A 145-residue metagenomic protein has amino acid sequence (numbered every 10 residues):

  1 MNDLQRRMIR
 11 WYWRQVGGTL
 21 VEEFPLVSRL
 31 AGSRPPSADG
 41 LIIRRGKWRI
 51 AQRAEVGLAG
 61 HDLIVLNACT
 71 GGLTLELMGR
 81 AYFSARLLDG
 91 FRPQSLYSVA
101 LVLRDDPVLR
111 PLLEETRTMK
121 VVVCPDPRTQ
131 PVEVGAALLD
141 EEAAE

Functional and structural regions predicted by a protein language model:
M1-E145: Charged, terminal alpha-helix-loop-beta segments that serve as non-catalytic nucleic-acid engagement and/or assembly
